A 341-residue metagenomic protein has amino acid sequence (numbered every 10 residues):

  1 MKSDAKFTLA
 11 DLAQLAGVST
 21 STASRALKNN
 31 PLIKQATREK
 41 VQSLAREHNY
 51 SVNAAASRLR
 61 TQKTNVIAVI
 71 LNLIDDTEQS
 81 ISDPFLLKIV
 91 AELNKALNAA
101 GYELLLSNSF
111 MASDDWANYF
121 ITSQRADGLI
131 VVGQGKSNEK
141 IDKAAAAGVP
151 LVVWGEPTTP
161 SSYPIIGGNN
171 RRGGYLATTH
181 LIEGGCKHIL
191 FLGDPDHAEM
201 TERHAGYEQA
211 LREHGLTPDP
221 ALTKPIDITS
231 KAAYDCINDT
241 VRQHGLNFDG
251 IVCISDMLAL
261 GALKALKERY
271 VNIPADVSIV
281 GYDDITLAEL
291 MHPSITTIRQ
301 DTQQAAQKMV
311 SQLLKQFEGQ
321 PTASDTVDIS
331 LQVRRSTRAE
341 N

Functional and structural regions predicted by a protein language model:
M1-D4, V66-T179, V241-R242, L246: Alpha-helical recognition/docking segments in bacterial nutrient-uptake and carbohydrate-utilization systems
M1-N65, N341: N-terminal helix-turn-helix DNA-binding module of bacterial transcription factors
S19, N65, D127, C186-H188 (+1 more regions): Short acidic/polar active-site loop segments enriched in Thr and Asp
S51, V132-G133, G184, L192 (+4 more regions): Replace "coordinates the UDP/GDP/TDP-sugar" with "coordinates nucleotide-activated sugar donors
I70, S107, V132, F191-L192 (+3 more regions): Short hydrophobic segments within beta-strands
D75-K88, L106-D114, I166-L176, L192-N238 (+4 more regions): Hinge/beta->alpha junction and helix N-cap segments in small-molecule ligand-binding domains
C236-N341: Flexible loop/turn connectors
